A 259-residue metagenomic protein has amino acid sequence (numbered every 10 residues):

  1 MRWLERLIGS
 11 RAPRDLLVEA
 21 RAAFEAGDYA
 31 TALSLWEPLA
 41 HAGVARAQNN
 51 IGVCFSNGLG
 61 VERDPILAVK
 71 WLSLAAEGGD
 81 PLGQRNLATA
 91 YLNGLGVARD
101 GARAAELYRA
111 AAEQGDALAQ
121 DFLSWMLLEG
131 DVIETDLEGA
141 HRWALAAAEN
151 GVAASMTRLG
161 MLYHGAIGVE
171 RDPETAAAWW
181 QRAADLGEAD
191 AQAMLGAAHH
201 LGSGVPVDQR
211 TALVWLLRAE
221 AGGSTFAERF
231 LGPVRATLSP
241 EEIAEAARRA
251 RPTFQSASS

Functional and structural regions predicted by a protein language model:
M1-D28: N-terminal leader/linker segments that initiate helical-solenoid repeat arrays
M1-I8, T225-S259: Terminal, low-structured helical/coil segments at or just beyond the last alpha-helical repeat
R11, G27, H41-V44, N57-L59 (+14 more regions): Short helix-capping/linker turns of helical repeat alpha-solenoids
L16-A22, N50-N57, V61, A88-N93 (+8 more regions): Hydrophobic face of amphipathic alpha-helices that form TPR/SEL1-like repeat modules and related alpha-solenoid
L17, N49, K70, R85 (+8 more regions): TPR/TPR-like alpha-solenoid signature
E25-S34, E62-L74, A98-L107, E134-W143 (+3 more regions): Structural signature of tandem alpha-helical TPR/SEL1-like repeats, specifically the intra-repeat loop/turn
P38-L39, L74-A75, A110-A111, L145-A147 (+2 more regions): Canonical positions in the second alpha-helix
D80, A176, E188-L195, W215-F230 (+1 more regions): Membrane-topology and secretion signals of cell-surface/extracellular proteins
